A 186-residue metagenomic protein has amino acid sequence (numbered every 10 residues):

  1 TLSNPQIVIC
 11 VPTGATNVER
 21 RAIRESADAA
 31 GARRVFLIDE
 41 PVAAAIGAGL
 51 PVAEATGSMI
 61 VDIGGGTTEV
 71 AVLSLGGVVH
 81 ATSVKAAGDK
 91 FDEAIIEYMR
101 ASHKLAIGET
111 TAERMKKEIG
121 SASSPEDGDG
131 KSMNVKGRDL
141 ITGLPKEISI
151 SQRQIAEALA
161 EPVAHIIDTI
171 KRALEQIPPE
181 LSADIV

Functional and structural regions predicted by a protein language model:
T1-I63, A71-V186: Nucleotide/phosphate-binding catalytic cleft detector across ATP-hydrolyzing and phosphate-transferring enzymes
G66: Conserved Rossmann-like nucleotide-cofactor binding loop
